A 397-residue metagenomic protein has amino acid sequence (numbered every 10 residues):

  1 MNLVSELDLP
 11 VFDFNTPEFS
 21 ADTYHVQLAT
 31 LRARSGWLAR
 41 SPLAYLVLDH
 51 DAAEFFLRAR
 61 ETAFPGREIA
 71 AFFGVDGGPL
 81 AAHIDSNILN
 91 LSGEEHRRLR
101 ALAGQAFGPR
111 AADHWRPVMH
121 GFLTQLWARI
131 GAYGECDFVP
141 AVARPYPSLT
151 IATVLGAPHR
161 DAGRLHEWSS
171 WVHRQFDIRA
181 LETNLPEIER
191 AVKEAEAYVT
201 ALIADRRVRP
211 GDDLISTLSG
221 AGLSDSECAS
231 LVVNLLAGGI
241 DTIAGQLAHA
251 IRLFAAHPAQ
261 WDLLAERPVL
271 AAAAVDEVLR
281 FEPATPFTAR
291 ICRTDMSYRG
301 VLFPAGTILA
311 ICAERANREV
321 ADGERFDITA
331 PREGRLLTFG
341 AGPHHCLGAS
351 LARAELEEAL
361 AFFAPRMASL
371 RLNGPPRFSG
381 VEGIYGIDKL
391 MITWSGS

Functional and structural regions predicted by a protein language model:
M1-S397: Cytochrome P450
